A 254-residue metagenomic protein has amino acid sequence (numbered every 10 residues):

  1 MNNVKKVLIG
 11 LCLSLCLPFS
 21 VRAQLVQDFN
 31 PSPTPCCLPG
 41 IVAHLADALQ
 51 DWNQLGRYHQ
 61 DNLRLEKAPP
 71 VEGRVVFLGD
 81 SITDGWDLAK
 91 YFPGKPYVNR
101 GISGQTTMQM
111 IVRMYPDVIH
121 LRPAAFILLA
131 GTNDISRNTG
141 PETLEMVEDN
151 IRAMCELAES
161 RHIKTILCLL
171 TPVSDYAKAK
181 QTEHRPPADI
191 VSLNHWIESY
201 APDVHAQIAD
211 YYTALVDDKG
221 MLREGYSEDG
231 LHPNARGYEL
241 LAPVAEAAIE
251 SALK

Functional and structural regions predicted by a protein language model:
M1-V76, L88, L121, E250-K254: N-terminal secretory targeting modules
L13, L25, T171-K254: Catalytic His-Asp segment of secreted/periplasmic serine-dependent ester chemistry enzymes
P70-V71, F92, P233: A generic fold-level signal
F77-L78, T83-I102, T107-E148, P172-D175: Oxyanion-hole/transition-state-stabilizing segment in secreted/luminal serine hydrolases and related acyltransferases
M146-D149, A153-E156, S192-S199: Alpha-helical scaffolding segments of alpha/beta enzyme cores, especially the outer helices of TIM-barrel or partial
R161-K164, A206: A short helix->loop->beta-strand "cap" motif at the edges of active sites that frequently abuts
